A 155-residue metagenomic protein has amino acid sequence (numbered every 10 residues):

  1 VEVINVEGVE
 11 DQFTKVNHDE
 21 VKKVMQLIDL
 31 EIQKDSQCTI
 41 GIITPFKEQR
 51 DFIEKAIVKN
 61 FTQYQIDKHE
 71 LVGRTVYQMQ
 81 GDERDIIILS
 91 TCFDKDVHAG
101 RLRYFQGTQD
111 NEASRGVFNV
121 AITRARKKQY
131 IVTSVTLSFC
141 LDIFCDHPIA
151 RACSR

Functional and structural regions predicted by a protein language model:
V1, H69, E83-I86, A125-K128: Short glycine-/polar-rich loops that comprise or flank the Walker A/P-loop and associated switch/sensor motifs
V1-F61, V72: Conserved helicase/translocase motor-coupling segment
N5, T44-F46, T75, S90-T91 (+1 more regions): Active-site proximal loops enriched in glycine and acidic residues that flank catalytic Cys/His/Asp and coordinate
K47-R50, Q78-Q80, F93-D96, R126-K127 (+1 more regions): Conserved nucleotide-binding/hydrolysis micro-motifs of P-loop NTPases
F61-D67: Short, conserved catalytic or adaptor-binding loops enriched in Gly and charged residues
D67-Q78: A short, well-structured beta->alpha microelement
R74, D82-D94, H98-R103, Q129-I131: A short beta-strand element within the Helicase C-terminal
H98-R155: Helicase C-terminal subdomain and adjacent C-terminal extension
